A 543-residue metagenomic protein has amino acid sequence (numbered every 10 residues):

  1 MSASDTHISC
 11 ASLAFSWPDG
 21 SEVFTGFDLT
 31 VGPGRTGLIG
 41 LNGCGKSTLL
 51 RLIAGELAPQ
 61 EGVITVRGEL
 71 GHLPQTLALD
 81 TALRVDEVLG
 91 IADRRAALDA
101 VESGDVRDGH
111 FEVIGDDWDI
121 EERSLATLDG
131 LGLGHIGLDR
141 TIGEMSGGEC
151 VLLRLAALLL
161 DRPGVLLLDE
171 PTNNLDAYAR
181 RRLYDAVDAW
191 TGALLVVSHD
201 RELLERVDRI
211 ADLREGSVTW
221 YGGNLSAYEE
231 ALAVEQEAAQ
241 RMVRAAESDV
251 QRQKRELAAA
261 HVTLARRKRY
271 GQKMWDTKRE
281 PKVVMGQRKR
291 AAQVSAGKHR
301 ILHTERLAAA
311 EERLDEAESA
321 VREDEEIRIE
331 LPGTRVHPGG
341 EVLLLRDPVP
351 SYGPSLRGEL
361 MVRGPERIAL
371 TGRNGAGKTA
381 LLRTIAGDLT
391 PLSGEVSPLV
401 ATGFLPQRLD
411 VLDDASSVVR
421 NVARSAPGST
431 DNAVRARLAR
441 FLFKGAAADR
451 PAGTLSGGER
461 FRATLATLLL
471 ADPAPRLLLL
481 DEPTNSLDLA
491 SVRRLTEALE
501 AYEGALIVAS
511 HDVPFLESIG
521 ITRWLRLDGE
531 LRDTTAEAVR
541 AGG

Functional and structural regions predicted by a protein language model:
M1-S16, R94-V151, V234-Y352: Coupling and communication elements adjacent to P-loop NTPase active sites across diverse families
C10-L13, G20-G34, G62, L345-G364 (+1 more regions): Conserved beta-strand
R35-T36, T48-G109, G364-N432, H511 (+1 more regions): ABC ATPase nucleotide-binding domain signature region
L79-G147, Q407-L477, E482: ABC-family P-loop ATPase nucleotide-binding domains
A82-E87, G216-R241, L527-G543: Conserved beta-strand-loop-alpha-helix hinge in the C-terminal portion of ABC ATPase nucleotide-binding domains
L155, L183, L465: Hydrophobic anchor residue at the start of the ABC signature
L166-E170, L175, L405, L477-E482 (+1 more regions): Catalytic Walker B motif of ABC-type/P-loop ATPase nucleotide-binding domains
D200-R206, A227, D410-V411, V513-S518: Conserved H-loop
